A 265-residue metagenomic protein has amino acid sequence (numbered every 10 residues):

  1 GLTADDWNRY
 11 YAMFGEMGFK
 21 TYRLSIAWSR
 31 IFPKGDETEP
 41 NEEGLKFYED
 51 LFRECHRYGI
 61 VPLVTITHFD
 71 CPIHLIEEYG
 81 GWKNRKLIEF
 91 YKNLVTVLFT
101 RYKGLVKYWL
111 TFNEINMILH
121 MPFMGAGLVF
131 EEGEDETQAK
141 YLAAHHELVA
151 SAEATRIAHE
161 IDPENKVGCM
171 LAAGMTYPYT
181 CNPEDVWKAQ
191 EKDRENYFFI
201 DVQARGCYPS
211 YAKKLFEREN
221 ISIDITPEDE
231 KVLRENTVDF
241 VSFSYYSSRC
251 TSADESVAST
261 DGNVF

Functional and structural regions predicted by a protein language model:
G1-N41, L45, L51-E54: N-terminal structural segment of carbohydrate-active enzymes
K34-D36, K46-F265: Active-site region of glycoside hydrolase catalytic domains
